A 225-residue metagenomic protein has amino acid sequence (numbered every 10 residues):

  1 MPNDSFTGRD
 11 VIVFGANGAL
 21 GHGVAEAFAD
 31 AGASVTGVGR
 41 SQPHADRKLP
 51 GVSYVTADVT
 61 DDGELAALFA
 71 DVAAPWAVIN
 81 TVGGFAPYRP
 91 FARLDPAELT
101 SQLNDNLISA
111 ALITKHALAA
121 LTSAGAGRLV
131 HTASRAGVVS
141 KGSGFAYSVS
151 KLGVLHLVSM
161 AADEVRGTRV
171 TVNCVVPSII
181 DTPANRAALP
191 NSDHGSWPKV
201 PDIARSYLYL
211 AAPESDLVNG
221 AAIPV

Functional and structural regions predicted by a protein language model:
F14, P75-G83, N106, H131 (+1 more regions): Rossmann-fold scaffold of SDR-type NAD(P)-dependent oxidoreductases
N17, A25: N-terminal Rossmann NAD(P)H-binding glycine-rich loop of SDR-like oxidoreductase domains
G83-T100, S143-A146, R186: Conserved mid-core segment of classical short-chain dehydrogenase/reductases
A92-A111, V130, V154: Catalytic Tyr-X3-Lys loop
T114, S150: Active-site helix of classical SDR
A119, A162-E164: Alpha-helical segment proximal to the catalytic Tyr-Lys
S134: Residue(s) in the substrate-gating loop at a strand-loop-helix junction that position the organic substrate next
G167-V170, C174-V175, T182, N191-V225: C-terminal helical subdomain
